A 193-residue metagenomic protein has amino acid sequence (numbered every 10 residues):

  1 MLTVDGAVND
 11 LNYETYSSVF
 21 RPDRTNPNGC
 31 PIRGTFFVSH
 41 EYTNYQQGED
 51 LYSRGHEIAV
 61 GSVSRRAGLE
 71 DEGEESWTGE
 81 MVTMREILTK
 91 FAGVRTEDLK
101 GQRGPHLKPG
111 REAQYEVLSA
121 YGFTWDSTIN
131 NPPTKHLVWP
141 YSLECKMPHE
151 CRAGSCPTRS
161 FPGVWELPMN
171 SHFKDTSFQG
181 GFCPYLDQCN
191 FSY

Functional and structural regions predicted by a protein language model:
M1-A59, S64-A67, E80-E116, T124-H136 (+1 more regions): Active-site beta->alpha N-cap acidic-glycine motif
N12, R65-G93, S142-Y193: Alpha-helical scaffold elements lining the catalytic groove of polysaccharide deacetylases
W139: Functional-site microenvironments in short loops/helix caps that host divalent-cation chemistry
